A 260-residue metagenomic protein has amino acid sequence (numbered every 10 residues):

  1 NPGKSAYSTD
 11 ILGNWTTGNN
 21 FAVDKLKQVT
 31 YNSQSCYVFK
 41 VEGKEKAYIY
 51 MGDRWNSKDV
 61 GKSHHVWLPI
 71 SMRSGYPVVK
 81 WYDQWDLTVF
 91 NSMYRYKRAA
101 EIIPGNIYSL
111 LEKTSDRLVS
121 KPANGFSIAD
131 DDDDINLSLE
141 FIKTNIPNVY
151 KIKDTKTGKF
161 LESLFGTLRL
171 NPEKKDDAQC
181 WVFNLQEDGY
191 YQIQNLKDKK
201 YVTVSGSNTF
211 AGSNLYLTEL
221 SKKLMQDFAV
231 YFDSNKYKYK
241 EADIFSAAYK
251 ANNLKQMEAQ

Functional and structural regions predicted by a protein language model:
N1-I107, N136-E140, A178-V182, S234-K238 (+1 more regions): Carbohydrate-active catalytic/glycan-binding domains of CAZyme proteins, especially the secreted or lumenal ectodomains
K97-Q260: Lectin-like carbohydrate-binding module/patch detector with strong preference for beta-trefoil
